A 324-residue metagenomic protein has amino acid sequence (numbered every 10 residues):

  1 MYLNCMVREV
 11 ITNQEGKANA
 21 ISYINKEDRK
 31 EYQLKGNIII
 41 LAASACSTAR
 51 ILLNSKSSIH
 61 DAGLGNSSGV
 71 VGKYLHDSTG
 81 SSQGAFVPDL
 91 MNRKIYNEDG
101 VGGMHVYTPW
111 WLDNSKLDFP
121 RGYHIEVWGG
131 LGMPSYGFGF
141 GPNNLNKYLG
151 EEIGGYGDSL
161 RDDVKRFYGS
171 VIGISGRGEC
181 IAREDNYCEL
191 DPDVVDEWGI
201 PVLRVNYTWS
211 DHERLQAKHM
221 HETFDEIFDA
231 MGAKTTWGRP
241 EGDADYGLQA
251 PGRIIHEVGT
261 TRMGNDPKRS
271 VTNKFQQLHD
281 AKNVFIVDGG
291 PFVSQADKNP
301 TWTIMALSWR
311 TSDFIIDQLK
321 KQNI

Functional and structural regions predicted by a protein language model:
M1, L75, L190, F224 (+2 more regions): A residue-level signal for conserved active-site and pocket-lining positions in enzyme catalytic cores
Y2-L3, R8-N13, A20, K165-C180 (+4 more regions): A glycine-rich dinucleotide-binding beta-alpha-beta segment and adjacent secondary-structure elements that constitute
M6-R8, E15, I24-D28, I38-L41 (+10 more regions): Short, glycine-/Ser/Thr-/acidic-enriched flexible segments
V10, S22-D99, D288, T303 (+2 more regions): Glycine-rich loop(s) and the adjacent beta-strand/alpha-helix scaffold that form part
K30-G36, H105-L112, D245-Y246, I286: Short, hydrophobic/aliphatic alpha-helical segments
S58, D193, E241-A244: Active/binding-pocket-proximal capping segment
S68-L203, T208-R214, I254-V258, H279 (+1 more regions): FAD cofactor-binding and catalytic pocket of flavoenzymes
K165, K321-I324: Fe(II)/2-oxoglutarate
